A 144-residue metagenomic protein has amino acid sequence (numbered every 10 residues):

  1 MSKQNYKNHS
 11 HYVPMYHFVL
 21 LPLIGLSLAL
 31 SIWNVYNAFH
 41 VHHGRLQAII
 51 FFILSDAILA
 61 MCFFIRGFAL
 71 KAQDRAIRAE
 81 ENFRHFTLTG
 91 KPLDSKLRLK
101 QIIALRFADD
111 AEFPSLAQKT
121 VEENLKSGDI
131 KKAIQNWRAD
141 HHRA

Functional and structural regions predicted by a protein language model:
K3-L70: Membrane-targeting alpha-helical segments
L20-L23, Q73, E80, R106: Generic structural concept
I58, K100-I103, S115: Positions in alpha-helical segments
R75-L99, I103-A104: Membrane-cytosol interface motif
L105, S127-A144: A membrane-cytosol interface segment of integral membrane proteins
Q118-E123: Long amphipathic alpha-helical assembly cores
